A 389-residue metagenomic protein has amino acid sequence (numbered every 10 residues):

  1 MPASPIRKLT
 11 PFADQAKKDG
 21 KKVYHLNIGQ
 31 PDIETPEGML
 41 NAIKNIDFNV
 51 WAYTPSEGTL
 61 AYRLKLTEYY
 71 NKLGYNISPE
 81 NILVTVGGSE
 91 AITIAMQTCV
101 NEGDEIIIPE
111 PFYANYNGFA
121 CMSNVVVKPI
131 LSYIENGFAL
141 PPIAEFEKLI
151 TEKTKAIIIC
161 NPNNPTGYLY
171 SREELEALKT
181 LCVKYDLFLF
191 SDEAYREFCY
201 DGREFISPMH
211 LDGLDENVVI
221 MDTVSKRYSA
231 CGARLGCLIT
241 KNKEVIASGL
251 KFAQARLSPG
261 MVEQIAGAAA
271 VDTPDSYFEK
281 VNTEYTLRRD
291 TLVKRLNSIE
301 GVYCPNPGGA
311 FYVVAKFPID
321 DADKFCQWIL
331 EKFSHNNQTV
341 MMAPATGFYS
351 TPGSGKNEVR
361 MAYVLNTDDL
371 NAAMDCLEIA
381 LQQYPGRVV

Functional and structural regions predicted by a protein language model:
P2, L9, A16-K22, G29-I46 (+1 more regions): PLP-dependent class I/II
D14, T67, N71, M96-Q97: Generic structural signal for well-ordered alpha-helical scaffold segments
Y24-D32, N45-Y62: A glycine-/small-polar-enriched, mobile loop at the entrance of the PLP active site in fold-type I
Y53-V86: Conserved N-terminal alpha-helix of the aminotransferase class I/II PLP-enzyme fold
